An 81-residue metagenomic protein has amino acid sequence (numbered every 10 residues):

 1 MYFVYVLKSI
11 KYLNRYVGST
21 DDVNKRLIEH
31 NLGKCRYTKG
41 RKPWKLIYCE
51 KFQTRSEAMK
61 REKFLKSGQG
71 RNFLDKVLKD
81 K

Functional and structural regions predicted by a protein language model:
M1-K42, L46-F52, S56-R71, V77-K81: GIY-YIG nuclease catalytic motif and its immediate N-terminal context
